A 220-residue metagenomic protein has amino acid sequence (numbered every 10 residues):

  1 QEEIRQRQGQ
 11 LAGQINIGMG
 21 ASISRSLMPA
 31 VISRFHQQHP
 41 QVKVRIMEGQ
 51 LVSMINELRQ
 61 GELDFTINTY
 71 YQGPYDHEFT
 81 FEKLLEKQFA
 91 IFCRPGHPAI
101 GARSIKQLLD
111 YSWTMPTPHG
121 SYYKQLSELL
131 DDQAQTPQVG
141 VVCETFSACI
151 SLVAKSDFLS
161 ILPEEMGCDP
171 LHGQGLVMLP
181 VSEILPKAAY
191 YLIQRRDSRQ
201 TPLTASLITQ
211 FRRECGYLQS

Functional and structural regions predicted by a protein language model:
Q1-Q8: Alpha-helical linker/hinge and terminal dimerization helices associated with HTH transcriptional regulators
Q8-G9, E78-W113: Flexible hinge/capping segments at coil-to-helix
A12-G73, C143: Central regulatory/effector-binding core of bacterial HTH transcription factors
Q14-G18, T66, F92, T114 (+2 more regions): Short, well-ordered beta-strand segments
L27, F92-P95, A99-I100, V177-S220: A late-sequence structural motif
Q50-L63, T69, H119-V177: Hydrophobic hinge/microswitch elements
Y75-E82, K87, S147-R196: Beta-alpha-beta core module
A99-I105, Y111-Q133, Q200-T209, L218: Secondary-structure junction motif
